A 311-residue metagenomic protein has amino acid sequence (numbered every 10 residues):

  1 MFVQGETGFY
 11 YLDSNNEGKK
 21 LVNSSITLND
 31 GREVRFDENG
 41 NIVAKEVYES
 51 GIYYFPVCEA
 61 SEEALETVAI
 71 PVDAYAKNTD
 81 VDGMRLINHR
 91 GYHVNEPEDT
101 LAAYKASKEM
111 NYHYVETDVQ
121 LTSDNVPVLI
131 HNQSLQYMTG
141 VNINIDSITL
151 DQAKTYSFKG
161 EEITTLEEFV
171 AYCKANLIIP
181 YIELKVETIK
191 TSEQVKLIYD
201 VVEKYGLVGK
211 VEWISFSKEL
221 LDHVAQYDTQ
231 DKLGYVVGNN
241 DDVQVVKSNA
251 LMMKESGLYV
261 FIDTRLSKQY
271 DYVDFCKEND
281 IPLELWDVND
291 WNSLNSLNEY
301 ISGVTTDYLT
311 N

Functional and structural regions predicted by a protein language model:
M1-A74: Extracellular adhesion/carbohydrate-binding repeat motifs centered on closely spaced tryptophans
E59-N311: Phosphate-group recognition and catalysis centered on beta-loop-alpha active-site segments
